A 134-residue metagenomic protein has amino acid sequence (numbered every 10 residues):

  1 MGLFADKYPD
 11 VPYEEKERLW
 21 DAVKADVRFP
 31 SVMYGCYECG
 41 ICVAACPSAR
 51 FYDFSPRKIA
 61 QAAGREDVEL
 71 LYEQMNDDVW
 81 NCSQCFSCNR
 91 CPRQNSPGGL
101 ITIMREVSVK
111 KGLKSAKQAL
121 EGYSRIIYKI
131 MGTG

Functional and structural regions predicted by a protein language model:
M1-W20, D26-E38, C42: Flexible, acidic/Gly-rich N-terminal and inter-domain linker regions that tether and position cofactor-handling modules
P9-V27, F51-V79, S96-G132: Ferredoxin-type iron-sulfur electron-transfer modules in oxidoreductases and energy-metabolism complexes
S31-A49, N76-N95: Cysteine-centered iron-sulfur cluster-binding motifs in ferredoxin-type domains/subunits of redox enzymes
